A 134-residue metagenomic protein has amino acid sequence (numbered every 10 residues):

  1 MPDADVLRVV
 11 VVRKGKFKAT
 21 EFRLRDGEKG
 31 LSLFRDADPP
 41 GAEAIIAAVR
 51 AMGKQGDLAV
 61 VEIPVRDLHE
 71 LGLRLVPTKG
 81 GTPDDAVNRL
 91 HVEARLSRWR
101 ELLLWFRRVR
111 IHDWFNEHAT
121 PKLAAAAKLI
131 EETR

Functional and structural regions predicted by a protein language model:
M1-D3, E21-L31, A37-R134: Conserved NAD+-utilizing ADP-ribose enzyme module
M1-T20: Short hydrophobic beta-strand segments
